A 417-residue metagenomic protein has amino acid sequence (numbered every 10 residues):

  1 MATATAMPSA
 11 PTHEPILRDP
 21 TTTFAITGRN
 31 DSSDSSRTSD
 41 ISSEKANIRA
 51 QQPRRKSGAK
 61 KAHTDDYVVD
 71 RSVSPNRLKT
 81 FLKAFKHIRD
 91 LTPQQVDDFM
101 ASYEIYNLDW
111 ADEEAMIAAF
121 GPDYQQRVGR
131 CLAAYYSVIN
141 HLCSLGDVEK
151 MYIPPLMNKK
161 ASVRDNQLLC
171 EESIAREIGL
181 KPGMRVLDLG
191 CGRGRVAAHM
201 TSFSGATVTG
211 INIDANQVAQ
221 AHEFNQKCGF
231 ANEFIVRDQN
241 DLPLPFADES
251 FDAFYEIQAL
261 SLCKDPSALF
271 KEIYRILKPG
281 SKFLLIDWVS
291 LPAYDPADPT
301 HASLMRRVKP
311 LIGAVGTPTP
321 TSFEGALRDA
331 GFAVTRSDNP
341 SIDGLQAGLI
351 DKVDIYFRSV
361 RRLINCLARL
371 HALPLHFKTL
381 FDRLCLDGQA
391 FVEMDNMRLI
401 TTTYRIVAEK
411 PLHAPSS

Functional and structural regions predicted by a protein language model:
K61-L145: N-terminal auxiliary segments of SAM/dcSAM-dependent transferases
I117-F120, Y124, R130-G179: Class I SAM-dependent transferase core
G183-G190: Conserved class I S-adenosyl-L-methionine
R193-S204: Conserved SAM-binding loop of SAM-dependent methyltransferases across substrates and taxa, primarily the Class I
C228-L242: Conserved SAM-binding strand-loop segment of SAM-dependent methyltransferases
L242-F254: A short acidic, Gly/Pro-enriched loop at the edge of an enzyme's catalytic core that lines a small-molecule cofactor
S267-K282: A short glycine-rich, Lys/Arg-flanked "PGG" loop and its adjoining helix->strand segment in the class I
A297-D298, S303-T403, P411-L412: Substrate-binding/catalytic lobe of Class I Rossmann-like enzymes that use SAM or dcSAM, i.e., the mid-to-C-terminal
